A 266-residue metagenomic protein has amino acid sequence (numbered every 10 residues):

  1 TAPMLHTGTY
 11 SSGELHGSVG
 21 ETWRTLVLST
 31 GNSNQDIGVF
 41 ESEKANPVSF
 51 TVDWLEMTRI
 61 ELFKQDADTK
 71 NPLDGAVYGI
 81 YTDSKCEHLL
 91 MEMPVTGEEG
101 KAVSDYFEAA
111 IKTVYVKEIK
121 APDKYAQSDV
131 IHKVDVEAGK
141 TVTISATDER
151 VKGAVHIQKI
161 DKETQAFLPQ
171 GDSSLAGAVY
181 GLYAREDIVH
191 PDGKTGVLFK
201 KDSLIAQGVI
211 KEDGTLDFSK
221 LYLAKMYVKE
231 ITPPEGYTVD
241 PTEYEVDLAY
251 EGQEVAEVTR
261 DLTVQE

Functional and structural regions predicted by a protein language model:
T1-D36, S49: Phosphate-handling catalytic cores of nucleic-acid transaction enzymes
L26, T30, I37-E266: Solvent-exposed loop/turn and edge beta-strand elements of beta-rich ligand-binding domains
